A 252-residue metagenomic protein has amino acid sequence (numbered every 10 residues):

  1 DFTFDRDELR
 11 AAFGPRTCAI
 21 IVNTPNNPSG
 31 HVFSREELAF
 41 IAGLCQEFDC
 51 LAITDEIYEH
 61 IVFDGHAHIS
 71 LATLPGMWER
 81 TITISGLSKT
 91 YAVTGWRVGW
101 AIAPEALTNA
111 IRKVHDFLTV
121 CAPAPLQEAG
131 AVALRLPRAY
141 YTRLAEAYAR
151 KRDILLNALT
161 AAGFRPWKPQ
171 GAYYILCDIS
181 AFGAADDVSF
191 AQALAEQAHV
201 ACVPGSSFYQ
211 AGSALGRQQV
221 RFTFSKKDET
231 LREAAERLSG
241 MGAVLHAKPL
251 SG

Functional and structural regions predicted by a protein language model:
D1-G252: PLP-dependent class I/II
